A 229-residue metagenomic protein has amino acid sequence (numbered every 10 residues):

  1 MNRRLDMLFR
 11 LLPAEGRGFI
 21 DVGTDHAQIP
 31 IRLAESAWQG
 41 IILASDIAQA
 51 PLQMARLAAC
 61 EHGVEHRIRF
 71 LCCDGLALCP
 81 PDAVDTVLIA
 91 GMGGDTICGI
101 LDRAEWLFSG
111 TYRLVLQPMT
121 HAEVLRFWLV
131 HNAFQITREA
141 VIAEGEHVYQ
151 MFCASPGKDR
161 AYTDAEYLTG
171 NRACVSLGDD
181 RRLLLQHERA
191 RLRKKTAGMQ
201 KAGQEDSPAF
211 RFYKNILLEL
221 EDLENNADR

Functional and structural regions predicted by a protein language model:
M1-E15, I31: S-adenosyl-L-methionine
R3-M7, A77, D95-R229: Class I S-adenosyl-L-methionine
G23: Conserved S-adenosyl-L-methionine
A27: Glycine-rich SAM-binding Motif I of class I
I41-D46: Conserved SAM-binding motif I beta-strand of class I
A48-A50: Conserved SAM/SAH-binding beta-strand->alpha-helix loop
Q53-P81: S-adenosyl-L-methionine
A83-G91: Short SAM/SAH-binding signature in class I
